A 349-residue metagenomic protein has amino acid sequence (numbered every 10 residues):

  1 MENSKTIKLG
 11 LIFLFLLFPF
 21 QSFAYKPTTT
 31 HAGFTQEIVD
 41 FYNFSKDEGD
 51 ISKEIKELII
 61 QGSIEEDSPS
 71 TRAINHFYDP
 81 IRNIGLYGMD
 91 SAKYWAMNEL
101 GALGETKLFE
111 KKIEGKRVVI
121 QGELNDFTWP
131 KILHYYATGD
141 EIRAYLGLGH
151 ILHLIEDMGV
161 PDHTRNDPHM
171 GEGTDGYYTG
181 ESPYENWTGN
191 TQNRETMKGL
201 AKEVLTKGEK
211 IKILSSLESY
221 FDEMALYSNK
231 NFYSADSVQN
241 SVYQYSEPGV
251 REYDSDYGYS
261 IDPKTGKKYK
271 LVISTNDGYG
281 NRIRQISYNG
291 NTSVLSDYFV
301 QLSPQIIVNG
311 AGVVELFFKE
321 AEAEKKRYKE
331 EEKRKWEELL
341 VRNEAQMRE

Functional and structural regions predicted by a protein language model:
M1-E2, Y298: A general boundary/transition motif marking the beginning of the first structured unit of a protein
E2-G10: Bacterial N-terminal signal peptides that target proteins for export
G10-P19: Bacterial N-terminal signal peptides
S22-H150, L154-D157, P161-E332, W336 (+1 more regions): N-terminal, motif-rich segments that launch catalysis or mediate targeting to/interaction with membranes, typified by
M347-E349: Non-catalytic terminal regions with compositionally biased, polar/charged low complexity
